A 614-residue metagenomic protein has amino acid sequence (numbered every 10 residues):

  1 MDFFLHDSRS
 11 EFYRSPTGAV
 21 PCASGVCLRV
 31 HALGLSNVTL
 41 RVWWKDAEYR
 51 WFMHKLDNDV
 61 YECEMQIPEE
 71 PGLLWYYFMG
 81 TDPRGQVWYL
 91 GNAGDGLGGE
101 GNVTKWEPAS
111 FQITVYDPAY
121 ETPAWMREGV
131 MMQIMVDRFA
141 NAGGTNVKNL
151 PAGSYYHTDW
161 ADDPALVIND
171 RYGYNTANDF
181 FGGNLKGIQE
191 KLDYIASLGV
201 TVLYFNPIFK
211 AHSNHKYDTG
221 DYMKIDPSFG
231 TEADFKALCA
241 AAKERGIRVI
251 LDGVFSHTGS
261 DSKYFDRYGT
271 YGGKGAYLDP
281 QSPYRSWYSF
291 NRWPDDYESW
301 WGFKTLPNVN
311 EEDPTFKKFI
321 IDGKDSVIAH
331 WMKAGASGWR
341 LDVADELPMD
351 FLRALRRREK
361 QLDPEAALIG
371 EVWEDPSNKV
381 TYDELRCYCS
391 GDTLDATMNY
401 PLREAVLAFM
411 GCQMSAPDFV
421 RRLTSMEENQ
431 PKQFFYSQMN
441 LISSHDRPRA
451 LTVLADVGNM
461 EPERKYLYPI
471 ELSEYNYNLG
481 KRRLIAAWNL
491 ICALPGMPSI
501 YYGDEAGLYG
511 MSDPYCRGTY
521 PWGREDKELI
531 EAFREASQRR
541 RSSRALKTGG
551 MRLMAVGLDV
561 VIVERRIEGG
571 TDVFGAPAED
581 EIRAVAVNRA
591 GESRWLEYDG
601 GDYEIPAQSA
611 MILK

Functional and structural regions predicted by a protein language model:
M1-R127, M132, L362: Glycan-association/targeting regions that enable binding to alpha-glucans and other polysaccharides
L28-H31, I67, G575-A578, A590-G601: Surface-exposed beta-strand/loop patches in extracellular or lumenal glycoproteins
V30, I134, I195, F205 (+10 more regions): Conserved, mostly hydrophobic/aromatic
A32, Y603-K614: C-terminal beta-strand-rich structural cap/linker in extracellular carbohydrate-active enzymes
M135-V202, I208-A334, L355, Q361 (+1 more regions): Substrate-binding/active-site clefts of carbohydrate-active enzymes
D137, Y382-D383, M439-L472, W488-D526: Aromatic/acidic polysaccharide-binding cleft in carbohydrate-active enzymes
C239-R248, S256-H257, S262-G273, S337 (+4 more regions): Active-site-proximal helices and loops of the catalytic beta/alpha 8
R422-E428, G496, I500-Y502, A506-R583 (+1 more regions): Glycan-recognition and catalytic regions of carbohydrate-active enzymes
